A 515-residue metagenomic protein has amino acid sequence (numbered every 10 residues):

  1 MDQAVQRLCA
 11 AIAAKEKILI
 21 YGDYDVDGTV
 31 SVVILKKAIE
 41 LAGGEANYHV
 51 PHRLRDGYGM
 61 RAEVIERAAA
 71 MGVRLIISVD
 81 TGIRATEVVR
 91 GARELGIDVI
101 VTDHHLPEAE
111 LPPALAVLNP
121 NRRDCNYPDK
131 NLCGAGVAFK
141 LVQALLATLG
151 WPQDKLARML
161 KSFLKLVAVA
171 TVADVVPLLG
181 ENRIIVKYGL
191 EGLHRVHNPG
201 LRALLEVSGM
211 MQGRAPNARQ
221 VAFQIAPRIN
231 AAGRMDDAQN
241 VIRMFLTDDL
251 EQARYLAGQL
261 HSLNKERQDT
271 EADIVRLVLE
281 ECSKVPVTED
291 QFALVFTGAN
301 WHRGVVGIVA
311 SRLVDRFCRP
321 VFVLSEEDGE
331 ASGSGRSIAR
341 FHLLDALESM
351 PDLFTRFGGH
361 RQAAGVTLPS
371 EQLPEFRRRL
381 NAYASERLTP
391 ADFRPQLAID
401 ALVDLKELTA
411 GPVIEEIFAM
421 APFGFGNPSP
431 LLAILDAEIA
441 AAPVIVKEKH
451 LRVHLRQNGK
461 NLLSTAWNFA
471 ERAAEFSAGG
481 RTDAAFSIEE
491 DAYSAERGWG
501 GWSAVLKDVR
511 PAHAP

Functional and structural regions predicted by a protein language model:
M1-R74, L95-G96, A147-R378, I445: Hydrophobic helix-and-loop "lid/oligomerization" segment in the mid-to-C-terminal part of catalytic domains
Q6-A13, A109-N119, L455-K460: Acidic-glycine-rich active-site phosphate/pyrophosphate-binding loop
A14, L250-F296, S349-P515: Mid-to-C-terminal polyanion-binding domains and interfaces
H52, N119-N121, S325, R510: Residues at the C-termini of beta-strands that transition into short coil/loop
A62, A68-R74, S78-V176, L347: Conserved phosphate-handling catalytic cores of large alpha/beta enzymes
E87-G91, L294, V309, E416: A short acidic, amphipathic alpha-helical/loop segment
H104-H105, H302, H360, H450: Histidine-centered active-site/metal-ligand motif
G136, G307, S311, A484: Short alpha-helical basic/polar micro-motif
